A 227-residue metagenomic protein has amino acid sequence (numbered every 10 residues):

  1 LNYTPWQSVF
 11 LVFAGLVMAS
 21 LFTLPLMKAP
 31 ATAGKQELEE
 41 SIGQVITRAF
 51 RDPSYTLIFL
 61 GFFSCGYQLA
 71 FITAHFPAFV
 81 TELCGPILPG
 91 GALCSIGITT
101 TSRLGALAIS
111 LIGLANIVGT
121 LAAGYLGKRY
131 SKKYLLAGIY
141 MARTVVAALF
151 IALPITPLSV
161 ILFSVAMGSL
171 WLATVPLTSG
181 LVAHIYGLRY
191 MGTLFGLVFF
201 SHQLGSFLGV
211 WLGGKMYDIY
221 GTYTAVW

Functional and structural regions predicted by a protein language model:
L1, A173-Y186: Intracellular juxtamembrane helix-capping segments at the cytosolic ends of symmetry-related transmembrane helices
L1-A29, T222: Helix-loop-helix hairpin linking two adjacent transmembrane segments in secondary transporters
K28-Q44: Flexible cytoplasmic inter-helical loops of multi-pass small-molecule transporters
F50-Y125, V175, G209-V210: Extracytoplasmic gate region of multi-pass secondary transporters
G119-K132, Y217-D218: Helix-to-loop junctions at the C-terminal end of transmembrane segments in multipass secondary transporters
A142-I155: C-terminal ends and interior cores of transmembrane alpha-helices in multi-pass membrane transporters/permeases
L172, I185-Y220: A late C-terminal transmembrane helix in Major Facilitator Superfamily
